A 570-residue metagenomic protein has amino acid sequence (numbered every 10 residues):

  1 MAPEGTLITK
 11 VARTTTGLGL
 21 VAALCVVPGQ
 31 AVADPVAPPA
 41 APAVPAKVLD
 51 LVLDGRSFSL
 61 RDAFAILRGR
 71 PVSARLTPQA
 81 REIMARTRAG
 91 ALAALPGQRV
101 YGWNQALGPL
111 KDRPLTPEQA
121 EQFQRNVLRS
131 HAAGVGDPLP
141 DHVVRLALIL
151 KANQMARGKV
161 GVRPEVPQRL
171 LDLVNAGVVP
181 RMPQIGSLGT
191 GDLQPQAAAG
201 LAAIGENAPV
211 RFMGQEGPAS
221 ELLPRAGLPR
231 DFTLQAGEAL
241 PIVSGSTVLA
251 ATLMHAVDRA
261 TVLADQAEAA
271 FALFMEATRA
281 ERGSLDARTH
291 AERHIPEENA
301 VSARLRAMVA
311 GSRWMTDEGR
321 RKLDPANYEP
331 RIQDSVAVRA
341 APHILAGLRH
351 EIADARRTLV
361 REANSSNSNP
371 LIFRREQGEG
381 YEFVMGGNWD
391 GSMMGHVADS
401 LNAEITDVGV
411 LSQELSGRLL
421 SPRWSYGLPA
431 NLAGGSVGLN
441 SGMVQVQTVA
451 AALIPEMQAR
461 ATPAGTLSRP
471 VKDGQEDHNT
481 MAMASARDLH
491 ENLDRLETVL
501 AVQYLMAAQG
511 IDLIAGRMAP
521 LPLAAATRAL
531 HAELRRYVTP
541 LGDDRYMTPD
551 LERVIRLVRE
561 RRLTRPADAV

Functional and structural regions predicted by a protein language model:
E4-L18: Bacterial N-terminal signal peptides that target proteins for export
T15-V27: Bacterial N-terminal signal peptides
C25-A40: Signal peptide processing junction and immediate N-terminal pro/mature segment of secreted/exported proteins
P39-L95, A120, P195-A197, L201-V570: C-terminal auxiliary extensions adjacent to catalytic cores
A63, V127, H131, V143 (+5 more regions): Short alpha-helical scaffolding segments that buttress acidic/His motifs in well-ordered protein cores
R99-N126, S130-M155, R181-G205, F232-L249: FAD-binding core of FAD-dependent oxidoreductases, characterized by glycine-rich FAD pyrophosphate-binding loops
P138, G158-P164, D265, N364: Alpha/propeptide regions of enzymes that mature by internal proteolysis
K159-I185: FAD-binding glycine-rich core of flavoenzymes that anchor FAD
